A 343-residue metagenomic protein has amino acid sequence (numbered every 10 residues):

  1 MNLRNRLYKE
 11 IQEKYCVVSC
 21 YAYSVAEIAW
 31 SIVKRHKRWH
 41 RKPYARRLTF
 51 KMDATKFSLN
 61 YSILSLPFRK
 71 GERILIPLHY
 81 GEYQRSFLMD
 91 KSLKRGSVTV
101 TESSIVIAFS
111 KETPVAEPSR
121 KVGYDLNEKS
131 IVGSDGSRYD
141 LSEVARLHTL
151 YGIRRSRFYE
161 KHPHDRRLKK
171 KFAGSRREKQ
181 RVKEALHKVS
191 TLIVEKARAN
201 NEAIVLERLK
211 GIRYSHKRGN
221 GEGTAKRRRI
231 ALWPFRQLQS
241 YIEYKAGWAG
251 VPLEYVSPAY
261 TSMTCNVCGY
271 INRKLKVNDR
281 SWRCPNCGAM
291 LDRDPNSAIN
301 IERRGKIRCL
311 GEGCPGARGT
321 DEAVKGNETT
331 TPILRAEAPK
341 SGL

Functional and structural regions predicted by a protein language model:
N2-Y15, S103-Q239, R308-L343: Substrate-contacting helices/loops that form the catalytic groove of nucleic-acid and nucleotide-polymer processing
L3-V100, R228, L232: Acidic carboxylate diad motif detector
A54-K56, S97-T99, K121-G123, K274 (+1 more regions): Short, surface-exposed charged micro-motifs
F57, S62-S65, S103-V106, I131-V132 (+3 more regions): Hydrophobic residues embedded in beta-strands of well-ordered beta-sheets
I63-R73, A108-P114, D135-R138, G288: Secondary-structure transition/turn motif
E112-T113, R227-R229, W233-L343: Positively charged, low-complexity nucleic-acid-binding target-recognition regions
